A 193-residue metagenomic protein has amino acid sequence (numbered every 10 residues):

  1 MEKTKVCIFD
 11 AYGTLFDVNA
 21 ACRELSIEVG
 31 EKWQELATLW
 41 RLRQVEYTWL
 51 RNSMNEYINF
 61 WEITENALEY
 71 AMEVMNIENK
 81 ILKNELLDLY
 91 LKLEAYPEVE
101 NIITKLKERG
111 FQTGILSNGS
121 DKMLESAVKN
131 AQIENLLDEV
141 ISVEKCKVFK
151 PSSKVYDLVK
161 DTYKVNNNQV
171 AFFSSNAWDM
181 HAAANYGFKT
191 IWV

Functional and structural regions predicted by a protein language model:
M1-V45: Active-site neighborhood of HAD-like aspartate-dependent phosphohydrolases
K5, Q112-G114, D138, Q169 (+1 more regions): Structural signature of beta-strand start/N-cap positions in the alpha/beta core of ABC transporter nucleotide-binding
C22-R23, A37, R41, W61-E69 (+1 more regions): An amphipathic alpha-helix signature
Q34, T48-N84: A metal-dependent, Asp-based hydrolase signature
K80-A95, V99-N130, E139-V143: Substrate-recognition element of Asp-dependent hydrolases with the DxDx(T/V) motif
E100-E108, K160, M180-A184: Surface-exposed amphipathic alpha-helices with a cationic face
S120-A171, H181: Substrate-recognition "cap/lid" segment bordering the active-site pocket of phosphatases
N167-V193: Acidic, Mg2+-coordinating phosphoryl-transfer loop and its flanking beta/alpha structural elements, shared across
